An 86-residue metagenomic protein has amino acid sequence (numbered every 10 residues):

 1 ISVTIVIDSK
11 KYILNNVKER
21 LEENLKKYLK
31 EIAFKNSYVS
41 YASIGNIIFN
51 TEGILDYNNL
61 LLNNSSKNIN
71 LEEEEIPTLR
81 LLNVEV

Functional and structural regions predicted by a protein language model:
I1-V86: Acidic, low-complexity glycine/serine/threonine-rich segments
